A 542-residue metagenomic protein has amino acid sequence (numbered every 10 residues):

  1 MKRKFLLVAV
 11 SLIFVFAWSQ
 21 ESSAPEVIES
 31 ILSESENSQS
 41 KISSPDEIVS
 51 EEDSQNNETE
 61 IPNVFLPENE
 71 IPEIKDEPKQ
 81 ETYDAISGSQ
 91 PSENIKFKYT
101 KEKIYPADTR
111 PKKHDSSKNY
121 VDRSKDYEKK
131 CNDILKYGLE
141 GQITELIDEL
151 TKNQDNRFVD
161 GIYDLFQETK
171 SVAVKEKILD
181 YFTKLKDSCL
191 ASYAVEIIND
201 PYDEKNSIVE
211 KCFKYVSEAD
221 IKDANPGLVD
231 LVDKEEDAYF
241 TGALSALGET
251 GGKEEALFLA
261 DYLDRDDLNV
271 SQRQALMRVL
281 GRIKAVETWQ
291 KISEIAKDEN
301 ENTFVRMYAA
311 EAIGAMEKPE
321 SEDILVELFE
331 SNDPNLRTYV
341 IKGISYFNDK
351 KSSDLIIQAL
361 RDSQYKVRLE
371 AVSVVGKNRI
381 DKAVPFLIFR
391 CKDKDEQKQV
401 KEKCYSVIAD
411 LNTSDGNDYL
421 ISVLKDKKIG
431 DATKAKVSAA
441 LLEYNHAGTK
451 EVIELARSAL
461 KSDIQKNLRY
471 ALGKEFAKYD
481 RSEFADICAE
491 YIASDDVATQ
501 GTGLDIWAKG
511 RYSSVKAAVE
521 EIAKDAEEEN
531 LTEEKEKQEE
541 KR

Functional and structural regions predicted by a protein language model:
M1-P25: Sec-dependent N-terminal signal peptides
Q20-Y99: N-terminal propeptides/low-complexity segments immediately following signal peptides in secreted or periplasmic proteins
V121-I134, D155-Q167, D187-N199, I221-D233 (+10 more regions): Amphipathic alpha-helical scaffolding segments comprising HEAT/armadillo-like alpha-solenoid repeats
L139-N206, K214-D220: Post-signal peptide N-terminal segment of secreted/secretory-pathway proteins
E140-G141, N156, S171-A173, S188 (+18 more regions): Alpha-helix N-cap/helix-start positions at coil->helix boundaries
L146, I178, V209-C212, A243 (+9 more regions): Conserved hydrophobic register position within alpha-solenoid helical repeats
E149, L165, Y181-K184, Y215 (+11 more regions): Core register positions within helices of long alpha-helical scaffolds
A517-R542: Terminal, low-structured helical/coil segments at or just beyond the last alpha-helical repeat
